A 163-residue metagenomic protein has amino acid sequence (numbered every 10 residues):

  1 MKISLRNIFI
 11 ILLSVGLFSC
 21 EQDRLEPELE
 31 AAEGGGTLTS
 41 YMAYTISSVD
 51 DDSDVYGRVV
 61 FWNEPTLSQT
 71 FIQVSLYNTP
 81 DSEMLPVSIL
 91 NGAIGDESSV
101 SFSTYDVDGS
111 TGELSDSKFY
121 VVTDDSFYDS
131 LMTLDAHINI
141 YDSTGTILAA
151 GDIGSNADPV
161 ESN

Functional and structural regions predicted by a protein language model:
M1-F9: Bacterial N-terminal signal peptides that target proteins for export
I11-L13: N-terminal, intrinsically disordered, basic low-complexity segments enriched in Arg/Pro/Ser/Thr
V15-S19: C-terminal motif of bacterial Sec signal peptides marking the signal peptidase cleavage site
E21-N163: N-terminal leader/targeting pre-sequences
